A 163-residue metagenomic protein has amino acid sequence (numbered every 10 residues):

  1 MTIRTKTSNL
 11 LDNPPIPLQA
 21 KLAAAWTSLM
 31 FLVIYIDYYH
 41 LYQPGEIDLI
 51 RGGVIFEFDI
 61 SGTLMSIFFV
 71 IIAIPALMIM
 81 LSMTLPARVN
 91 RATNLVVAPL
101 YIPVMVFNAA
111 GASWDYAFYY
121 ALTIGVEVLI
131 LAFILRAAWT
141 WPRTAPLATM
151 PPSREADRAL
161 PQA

Functional and structural regions predicted by a protein language model:
T2-L32: Cytosolic juxtamembrane helix and N-cap/initiation of the first transmembrane helix
W26-D37, P75, I79, A98-N108 (+2 more regions): Helical transmembrane-bundle signal
L29-G62: Hydrophobic transmembrane helix segments
E57-I74: Interfacial helix-start motif at the membrane-water boundary
I72-A92: Juxtamembrane helix-break-helix junctions at the cytosolic face of small multi-pass alpha-helical membrane proteins
N90, P103-T123: Membrane-helix boundary connector in multi-pass membrane proteins
L129-T149: Membrane-water interface at the C-terminal end of transmembrane alpha helices
P146-A163: Short, highly charged, low-complexity non-transmembrane loops/tails of multi-pass membrane proteins
